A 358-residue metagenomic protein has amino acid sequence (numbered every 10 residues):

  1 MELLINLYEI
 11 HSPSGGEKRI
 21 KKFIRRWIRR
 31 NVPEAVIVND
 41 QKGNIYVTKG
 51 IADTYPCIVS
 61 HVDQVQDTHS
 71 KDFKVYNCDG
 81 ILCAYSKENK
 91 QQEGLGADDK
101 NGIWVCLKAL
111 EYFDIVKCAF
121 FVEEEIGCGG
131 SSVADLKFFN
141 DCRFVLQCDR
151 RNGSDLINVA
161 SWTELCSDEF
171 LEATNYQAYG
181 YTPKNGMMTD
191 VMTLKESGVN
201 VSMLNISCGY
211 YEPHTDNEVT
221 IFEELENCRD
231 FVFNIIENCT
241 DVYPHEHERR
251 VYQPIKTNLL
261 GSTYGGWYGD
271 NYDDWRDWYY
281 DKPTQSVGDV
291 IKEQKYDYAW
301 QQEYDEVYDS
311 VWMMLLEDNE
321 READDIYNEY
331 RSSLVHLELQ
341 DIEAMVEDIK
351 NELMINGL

Functional and structural regions predicted by a protein language model:
L3-T54: A non-catalytic alpha/beta surface segment that caps or lines the substrate-entry region of metallo-dependent hydrolase
R29-E34, K49-Y55, A109-K117, N140-C142 (+2 more regions): Short glycine/proline-enriched coil/turn segments at helix->beta-strand junctions
T48, A52-I115, E125: Active-site metal-coordination/substrate-binding segment of hydrolases, especially metallo-dependent peptidases
Q91-E169, P183, D190-V191: Acidic/histidine-rich catalytic neighborhood of metal-dependent amide-processing enzymes
T182-C228: Zn-dependent metallopeptidase/amidohydrolase metal-coordination segment
E212-Y280, T284-V287, L339, A344-L358: His/Asp/Glu-rich mid-to-C-terminal helical/loop segments that flank catalytic regions of hydrolases
Y268, Y272-Y280, Q285-I291, Y296 (+2 more regions): Acidic, low-complexity, intrinsically disordered interaction modules
